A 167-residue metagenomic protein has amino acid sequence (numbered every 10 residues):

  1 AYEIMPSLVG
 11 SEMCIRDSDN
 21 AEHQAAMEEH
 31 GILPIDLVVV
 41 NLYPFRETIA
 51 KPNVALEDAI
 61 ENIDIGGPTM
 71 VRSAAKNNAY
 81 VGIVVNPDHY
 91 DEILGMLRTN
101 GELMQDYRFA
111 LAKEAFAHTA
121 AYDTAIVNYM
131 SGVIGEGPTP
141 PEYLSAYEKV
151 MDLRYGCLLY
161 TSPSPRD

Functional and structural regions predicted by a protein language model:
A1-G10, I15, Y160-D167: Single conserved hydrophobic/aromatic residue that forms the stacking wall/gate of nucleotide- or nucleobase-binding
A1-Y2, Q24-A26, T69: A generic local structural motif
S7, M27-L33, P52-N53, I63-D64 (+3 more regions): Solvent-exposed alpha-helices and their adjacent loops that cap or buttress functional pockets in soluble metabolic
S7, S11-E12, R16-F45: Glycine-rich nucleotide/cofactor/substrate-binding loop typically near the N-terminus or early in the first domain
S11, I32-L37, E57-I60, G66 (+5 more regions): Short coil/turn connectors at secondary-structure junctions
M13-C14, D88, E92-S162: Active-site loops and adjacent core secondary-structure elements that bind or stabilize anionic groups
V40-D58, I65, T69, S73-N100: A short, charged helix-loop
